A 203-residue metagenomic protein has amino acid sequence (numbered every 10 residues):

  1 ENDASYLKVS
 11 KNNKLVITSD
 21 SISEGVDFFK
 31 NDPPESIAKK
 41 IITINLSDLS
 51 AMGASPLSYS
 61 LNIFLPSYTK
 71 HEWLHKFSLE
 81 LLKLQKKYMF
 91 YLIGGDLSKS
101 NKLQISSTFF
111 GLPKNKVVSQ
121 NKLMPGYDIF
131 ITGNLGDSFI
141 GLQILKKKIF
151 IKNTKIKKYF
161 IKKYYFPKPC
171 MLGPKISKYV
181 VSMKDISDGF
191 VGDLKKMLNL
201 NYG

Functional and structural regions predicted by a protein language model:
E1-G203: Helix-biased detector of long, well-ordered alpha-helical tracts
